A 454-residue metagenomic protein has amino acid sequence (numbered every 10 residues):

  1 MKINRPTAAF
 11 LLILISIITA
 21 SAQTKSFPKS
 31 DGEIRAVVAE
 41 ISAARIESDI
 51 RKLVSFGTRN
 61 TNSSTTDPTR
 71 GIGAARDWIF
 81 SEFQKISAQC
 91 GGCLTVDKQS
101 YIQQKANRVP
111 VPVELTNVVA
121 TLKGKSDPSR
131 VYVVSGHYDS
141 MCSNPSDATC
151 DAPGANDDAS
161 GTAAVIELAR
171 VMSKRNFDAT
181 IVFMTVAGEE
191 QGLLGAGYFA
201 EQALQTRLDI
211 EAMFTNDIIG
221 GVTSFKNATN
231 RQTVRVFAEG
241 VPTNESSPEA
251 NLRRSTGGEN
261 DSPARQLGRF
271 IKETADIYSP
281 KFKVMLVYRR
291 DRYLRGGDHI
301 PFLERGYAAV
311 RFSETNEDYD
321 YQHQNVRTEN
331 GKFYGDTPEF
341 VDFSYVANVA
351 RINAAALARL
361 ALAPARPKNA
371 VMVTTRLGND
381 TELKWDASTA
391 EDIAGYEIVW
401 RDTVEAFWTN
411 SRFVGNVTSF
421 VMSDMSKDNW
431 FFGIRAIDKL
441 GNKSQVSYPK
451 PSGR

Functional and structural regions predicted by a protein language model:
T24-G71, Y321, E329-D336: N-terminal capping segment at the start of a domain
R45-L122: A non-catalytic alpha/beta surface segment that caps or lines the substrate-entry region of metallo-dependent hydrolase
V54, I219-E239, L286-P364: Active-site-adjacent mobile loop/cap segments within catalytic or ligand-binding domains
A120, V134-S140, N144-L193, N353: Alpha-helical metal-binding/catalytic segments enriched in His/Glu/Asp
V186-G297, A309: Metal-dependent peptidase/peptidase-like ectodomains
N379-D392: Conserved aromatic anchor
N410-V417: Short beta-strand segments within Ig-like beta-sandwich modules, predominantly Fibronectin type-III
M422-K443: Beta-strand-rich modules
